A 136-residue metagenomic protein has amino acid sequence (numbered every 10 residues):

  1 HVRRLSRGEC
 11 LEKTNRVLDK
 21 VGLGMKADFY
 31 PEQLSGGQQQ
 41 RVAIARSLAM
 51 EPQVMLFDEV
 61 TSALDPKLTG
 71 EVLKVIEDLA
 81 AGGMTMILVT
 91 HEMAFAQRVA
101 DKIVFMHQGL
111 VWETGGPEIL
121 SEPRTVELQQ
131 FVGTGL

Functional and structural regions predicted by a protein language model:
F29-E32, M50, G82: Conserved signature/switch motifs of ABC ATPase nucleotide-binding domains
I44: Hydrophobic anchor residue at the start of the ABC signature
M55-D58: Catalytic Walker B motif of ABC-type/P-loop ATPase nucleotide-binding domains
G70-G82: Helical segment within the ABC ATPase nucleotide-binding domain
T90-H91: H-loop/switch region of ABC-family ATPase nucleotide-binding domains
A96-R98: A short, surface-exposed alpha-helical micro-motif characterized by mixed small hydrophobic and charged/polar residues
Q108-G109: Conserved ABC ATPase "signature" C-loop
